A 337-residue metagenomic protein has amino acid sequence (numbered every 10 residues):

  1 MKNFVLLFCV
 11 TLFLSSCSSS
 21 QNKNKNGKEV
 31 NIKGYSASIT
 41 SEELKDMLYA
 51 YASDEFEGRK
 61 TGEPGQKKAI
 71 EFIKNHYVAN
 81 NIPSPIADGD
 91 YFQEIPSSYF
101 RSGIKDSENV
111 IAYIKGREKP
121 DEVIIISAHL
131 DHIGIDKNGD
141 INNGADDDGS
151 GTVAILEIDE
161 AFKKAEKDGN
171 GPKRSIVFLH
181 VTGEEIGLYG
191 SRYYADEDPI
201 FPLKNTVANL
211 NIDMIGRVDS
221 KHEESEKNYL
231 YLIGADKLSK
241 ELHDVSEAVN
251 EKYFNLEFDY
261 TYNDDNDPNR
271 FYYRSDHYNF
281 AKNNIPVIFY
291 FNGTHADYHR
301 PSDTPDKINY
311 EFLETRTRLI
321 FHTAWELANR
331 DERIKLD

Functional and structural regions predicted by a protein language model:
M1-V5: Positively charged n-region of N-terminal signal peptides that target proteins for export
L14-S16: C-terminal motif of bacterial Sec signal peptides marking the signal peptidase cleavage site
G27-G34, S38-K68, N80-S84, A296-P301: N-terminal capping segment at the start of a domain
N31, F291, H295-D337: His/Asp/Glu-rich mid-to-C-terminal helical/loop segments that flank catalytic regions of hydrolases
L48-A52, Q93-E94, N109-Y113, V123-S127 (+5 more regions): Structural recognition of the beta-strand scaffold that forms the well-ordered cores of secreted hydrolase catalytic
R59-I114: A non-catalytic alpha/beta surface segment that caps or lines the substrate-entry region of metallo-dependent hydrolase
A112, I126-S127, D131-I186, I320: Alpha-helical metal-binding/catalytic segments enriched in His/Glu/Asp
V181-V287, K335: Metal-dependent peptidase/peptidase-like ectodomains
